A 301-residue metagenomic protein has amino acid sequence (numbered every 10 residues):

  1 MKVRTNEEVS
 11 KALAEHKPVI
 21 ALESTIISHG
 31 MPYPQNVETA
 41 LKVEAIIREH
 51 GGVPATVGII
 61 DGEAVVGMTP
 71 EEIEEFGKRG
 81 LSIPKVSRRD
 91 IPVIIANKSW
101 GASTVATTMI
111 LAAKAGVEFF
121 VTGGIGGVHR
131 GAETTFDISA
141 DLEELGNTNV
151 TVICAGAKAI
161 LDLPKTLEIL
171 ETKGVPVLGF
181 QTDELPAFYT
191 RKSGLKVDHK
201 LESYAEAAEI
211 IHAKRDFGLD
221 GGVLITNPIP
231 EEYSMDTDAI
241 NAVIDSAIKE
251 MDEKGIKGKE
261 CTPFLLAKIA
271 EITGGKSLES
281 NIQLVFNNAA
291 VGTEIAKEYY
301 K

Functional and structural regions predicted by a protein language model:
K2-L13: N-terminal basic/disordered segments at the start of proteins
K11-A14, V19-I20, L111-K114, F119-V121 (+5 more regions): Solvent-exposed alpha-helices and their adjacent loops that cap or buttress functional pockets in soluble metabolic
I20-L22, A55-I59, G101, F119-G124 (+5 more regions): General beta-strand structural signal in soluble alpha/beta enzymes
S24, H29-M31, V37-P92, D216-E232: Glycine-rich nucleotide/cofactor/substrate-binding loop typically near the N-terminus or early in the first domain
G51, E71-V121, I125: A generic, well-ordered mixed alpha/beta core segment in the N-terminal half of proteins
T104, E133-G146, V150-E171, A205-E209: Active-site glycine-rich loop that binds ribose-phosphate moieties when present
R191-D216: Anionic-ligand binding region
L219-N287: A C-terminal functional module that forms or caps the active site or interfaces directly with catalytic machinery
